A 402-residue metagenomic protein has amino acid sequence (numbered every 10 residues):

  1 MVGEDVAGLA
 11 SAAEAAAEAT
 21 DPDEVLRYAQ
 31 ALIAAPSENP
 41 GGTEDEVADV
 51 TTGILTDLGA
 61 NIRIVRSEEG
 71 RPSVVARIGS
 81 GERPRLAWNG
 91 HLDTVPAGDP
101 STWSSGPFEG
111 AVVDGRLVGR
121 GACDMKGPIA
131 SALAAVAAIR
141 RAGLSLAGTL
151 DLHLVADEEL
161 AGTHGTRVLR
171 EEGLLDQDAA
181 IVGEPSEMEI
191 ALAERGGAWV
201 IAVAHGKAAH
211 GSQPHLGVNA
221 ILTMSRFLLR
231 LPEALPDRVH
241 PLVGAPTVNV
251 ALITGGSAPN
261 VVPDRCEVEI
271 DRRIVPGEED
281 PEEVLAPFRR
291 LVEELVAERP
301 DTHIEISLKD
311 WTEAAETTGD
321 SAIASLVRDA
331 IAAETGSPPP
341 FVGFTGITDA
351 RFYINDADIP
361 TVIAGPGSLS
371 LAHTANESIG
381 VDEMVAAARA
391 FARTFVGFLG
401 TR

Functional and structural regions predicted by a protein language model:
V2-L9, T20, S37, R63-R66 (+2 more regions): Metal-dependent amide/peptide-bond hydrolase catalytic core, centered on the "pita-bread" metallohydrolase fold
V2-P100, R265-D271, L285-P287, V381-E383: N-terminal helical capping/dimerization or prosegment-like subdomains of hydrolases acting on amide or phosphate bonds
L58, A142-L146, L174, E294-D301 (+1 more regions): Short helix-capping segments at alpha-helix termini
R63, A87, D151-H153, E305: A structural signal for isolated positions on well-ordered beta-strands in alpha/beta enzyme cores
R85-D151: Active-site metal-coordination/substrate-binding segment of hydrolases, especially metallo-dependent peptidases
N89-G90, H153-V155, I181-E184, V203-H205 (+2 more regions): Short beta-strand segments
A97-V112, Q177, L192-V203, D329 (+1 more regions): Acidic-glycine-rich active-site phosphate/pyrophosphate-binding loop
M125-W199: Acidic/histidine-rich catalytic neighborhood of metal-dependent amide-processing enzymes
